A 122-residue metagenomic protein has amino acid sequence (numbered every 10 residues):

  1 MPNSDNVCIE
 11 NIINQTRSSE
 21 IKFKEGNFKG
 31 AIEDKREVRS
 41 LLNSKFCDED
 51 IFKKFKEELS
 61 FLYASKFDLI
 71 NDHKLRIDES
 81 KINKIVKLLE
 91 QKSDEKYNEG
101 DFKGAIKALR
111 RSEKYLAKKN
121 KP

Functional and structural regions predicted by a protein language model:
K56-D78: Alpha-helical linker/edge segments of TPR/alpha-solenoid repeat scaffolds and analogous pre-/post-domain helices
